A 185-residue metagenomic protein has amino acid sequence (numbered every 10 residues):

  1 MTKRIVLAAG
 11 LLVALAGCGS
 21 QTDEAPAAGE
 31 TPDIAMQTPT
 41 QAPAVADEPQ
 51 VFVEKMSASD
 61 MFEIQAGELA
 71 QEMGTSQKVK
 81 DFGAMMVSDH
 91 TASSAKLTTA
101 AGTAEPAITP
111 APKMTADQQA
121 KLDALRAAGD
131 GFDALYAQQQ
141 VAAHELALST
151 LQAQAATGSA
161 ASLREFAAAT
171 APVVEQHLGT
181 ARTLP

Functional and structural regions predicted by a protein language model:
T2-A14, G19-P185: His/Met- and acidic-residue-enriched segments that coordinate or traffic transition-metal cofactors and support
